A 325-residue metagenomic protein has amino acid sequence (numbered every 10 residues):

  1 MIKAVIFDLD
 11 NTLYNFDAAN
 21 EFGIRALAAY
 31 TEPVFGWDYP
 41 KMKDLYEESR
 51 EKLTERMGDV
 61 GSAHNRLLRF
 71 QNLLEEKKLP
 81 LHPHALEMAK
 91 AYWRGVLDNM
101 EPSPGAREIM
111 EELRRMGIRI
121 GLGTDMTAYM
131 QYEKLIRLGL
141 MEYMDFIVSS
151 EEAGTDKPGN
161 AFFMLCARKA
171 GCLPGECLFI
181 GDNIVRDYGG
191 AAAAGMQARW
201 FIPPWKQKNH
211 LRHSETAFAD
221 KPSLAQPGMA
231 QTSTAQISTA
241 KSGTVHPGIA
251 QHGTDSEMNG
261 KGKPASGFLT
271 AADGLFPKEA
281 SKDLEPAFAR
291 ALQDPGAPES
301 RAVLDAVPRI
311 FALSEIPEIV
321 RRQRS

Functional and structural regions predicted by a protein language model:
M1-F7, T12-L45: Active-site neighborhood of HAD-like aspartate-dependent phosphohydrolases
M1-V5, A18, P40, R107 (+3 more regions): Asp-based, Mg2+/Mn2+-dependent phosphohydrolase catalytic module
N20-A28, R66-Q71, A128: An amphipathic alpha-helix signature
E32-L45, K77-M88, Y143: Short, surface-exposed acidic
E48-K90: A metal-dependent, Asp-based hydrolase signature
A63-L67, H82-L86, K90-I120, N160: Short, acidic loop-to-helix structural element flanking the phosphoryl-transfer center in phosphate-processing enzymes
